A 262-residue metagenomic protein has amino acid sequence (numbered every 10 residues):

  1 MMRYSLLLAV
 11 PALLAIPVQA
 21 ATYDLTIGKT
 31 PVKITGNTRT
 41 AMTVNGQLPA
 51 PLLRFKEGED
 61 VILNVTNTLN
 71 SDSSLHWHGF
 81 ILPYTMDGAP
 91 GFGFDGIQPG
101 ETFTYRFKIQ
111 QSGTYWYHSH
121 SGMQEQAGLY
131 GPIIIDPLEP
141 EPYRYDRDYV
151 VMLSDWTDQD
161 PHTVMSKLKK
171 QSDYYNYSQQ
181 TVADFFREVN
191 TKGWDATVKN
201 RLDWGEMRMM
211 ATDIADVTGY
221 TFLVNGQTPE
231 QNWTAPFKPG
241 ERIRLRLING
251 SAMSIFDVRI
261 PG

Functional and structural regions predicted by a protein language model:
M1-M2: N-terminal secretory signal peptides that target proteins for export/translocation
S5-A15: Bacterial N-terminal signal peptides
A20-G262: Histidine-centered copper-binding motifs that mark active-site loops of extracellular/periplasmic copper enzymes
